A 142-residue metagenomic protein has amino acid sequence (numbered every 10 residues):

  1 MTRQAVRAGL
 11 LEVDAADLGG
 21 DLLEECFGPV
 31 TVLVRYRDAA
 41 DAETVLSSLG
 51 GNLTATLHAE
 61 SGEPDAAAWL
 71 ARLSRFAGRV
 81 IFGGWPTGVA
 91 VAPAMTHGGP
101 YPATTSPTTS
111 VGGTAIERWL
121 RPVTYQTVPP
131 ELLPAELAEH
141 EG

Functional and structural regions predicted by a protein language model:
M1-L53: NAD(P)-dependent aldehyde/semialdehyde dehydrogenase
M1-Q4, A8-L10, N52-G142: C-terminal segments
